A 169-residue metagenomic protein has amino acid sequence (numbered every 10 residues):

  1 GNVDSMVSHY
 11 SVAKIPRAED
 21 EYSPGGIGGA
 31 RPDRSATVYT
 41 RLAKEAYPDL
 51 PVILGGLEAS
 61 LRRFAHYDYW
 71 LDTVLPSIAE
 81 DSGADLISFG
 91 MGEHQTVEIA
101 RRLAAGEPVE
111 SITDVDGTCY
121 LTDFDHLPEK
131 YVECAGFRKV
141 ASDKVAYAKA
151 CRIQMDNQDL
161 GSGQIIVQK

Functional and structural regions predicted by a protein language model:
G1-Q168: Glycine-rich beta-alpha loop elements in corrinoid/cobalamin-binding modules across cobalamin-dependent enzymes
